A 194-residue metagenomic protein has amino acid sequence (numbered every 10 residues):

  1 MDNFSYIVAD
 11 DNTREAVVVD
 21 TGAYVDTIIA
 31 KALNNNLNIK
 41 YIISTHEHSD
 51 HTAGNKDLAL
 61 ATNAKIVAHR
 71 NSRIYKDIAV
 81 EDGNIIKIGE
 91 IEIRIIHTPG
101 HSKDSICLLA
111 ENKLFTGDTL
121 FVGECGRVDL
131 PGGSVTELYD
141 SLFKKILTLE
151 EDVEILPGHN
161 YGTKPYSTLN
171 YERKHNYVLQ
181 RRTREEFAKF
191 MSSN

Functional and structural regions predicted by a protein language model:
M1-I7: Short, compositionally biased "basic patch" segments
D2, T13-A16, T21-R94, K174-V178 (+1 more regions): Active-site HxH/HxHxD metal-binding segment of metal-dependent hydrolases
I7, I85-A110: Core dinuclear metal-dependent hydrolase active-site scaffold
V8, D20, L58, D118 (+1 more regions): Residue-level signal for inorganic ion chemistry
I42-T52, I96-K103, I155-G162: Histidine-centered catalytic micro-motifs
S102-N194: Metallo-beta-lactamase
